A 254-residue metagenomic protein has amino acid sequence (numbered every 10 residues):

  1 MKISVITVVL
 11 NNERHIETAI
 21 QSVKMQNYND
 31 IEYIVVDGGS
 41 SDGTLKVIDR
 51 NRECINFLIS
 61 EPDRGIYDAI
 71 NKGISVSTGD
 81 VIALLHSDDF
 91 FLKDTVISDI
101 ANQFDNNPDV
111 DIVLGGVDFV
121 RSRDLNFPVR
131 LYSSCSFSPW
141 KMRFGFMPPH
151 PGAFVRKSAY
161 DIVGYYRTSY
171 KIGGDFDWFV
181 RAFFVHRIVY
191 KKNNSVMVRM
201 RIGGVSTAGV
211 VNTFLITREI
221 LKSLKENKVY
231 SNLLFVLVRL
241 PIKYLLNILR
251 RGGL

Functional and structural regions predicted by a protein language model:
M1-N212, G252-G253: Nucleotide-sugar donor-binding/catalytic module of glycosyltransferases that assemble extracellular/cell-envelope
S195-V196, M200, A208-L233: Catalytic core of nucleotide-sugar-dependent glycosyltransferases
K225-L254: Membrane-proximal basic amphipathic "stem/tether" segments
